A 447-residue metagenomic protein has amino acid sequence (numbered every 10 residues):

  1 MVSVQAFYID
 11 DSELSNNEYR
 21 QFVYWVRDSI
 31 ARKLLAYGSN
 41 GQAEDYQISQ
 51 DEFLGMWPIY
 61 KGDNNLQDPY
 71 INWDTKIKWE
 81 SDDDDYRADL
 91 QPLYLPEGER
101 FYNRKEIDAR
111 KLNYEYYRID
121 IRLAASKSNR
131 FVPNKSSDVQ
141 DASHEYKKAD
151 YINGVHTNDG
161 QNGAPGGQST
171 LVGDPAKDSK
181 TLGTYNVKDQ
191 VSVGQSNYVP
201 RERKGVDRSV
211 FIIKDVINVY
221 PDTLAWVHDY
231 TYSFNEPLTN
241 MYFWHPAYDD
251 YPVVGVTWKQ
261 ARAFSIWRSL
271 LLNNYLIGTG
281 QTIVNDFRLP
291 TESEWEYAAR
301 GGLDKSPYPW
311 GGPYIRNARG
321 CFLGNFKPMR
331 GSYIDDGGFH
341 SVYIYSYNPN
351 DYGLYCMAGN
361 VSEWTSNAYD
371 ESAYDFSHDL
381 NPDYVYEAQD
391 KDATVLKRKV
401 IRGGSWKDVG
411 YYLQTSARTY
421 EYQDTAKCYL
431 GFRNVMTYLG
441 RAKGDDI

Functional and structural regions predicted by a protein language model:
M1, D351-G353, Q423: Short, surface-exposed beta-strand/loop micro-motifs that present aromatic residues
F7, L14, V23-R32, V199 (+1 more regions): Short capping motifs at secondary-structure boundaries
S12, N16-R20, W258-A263, S293 (+1 more regions): A structural signal for well-ordered alpha-helical segments within the folded catalytic domains of diverse enzymes
L34-I71: Acidic helix-start/capping segments at beta-turn-to-alpha-helix junctions
W57-Q91, L95: Acidic, Ser/Thr-rich low-complexity intrinsically disordered segments
K78-E80, D84, A88-D89, P96-F101 (+7 more regions): Functional-site microenvironments in short loops/helix caps that host divalent-cation chemistry
Q414-Y422: Low-complexity, intrinsically disordered Gly/Pro/Thr-rich segments
Y422-C428: C-terminal beta-signal and terminal closure region of outer-membrane beta-barrel proteins
